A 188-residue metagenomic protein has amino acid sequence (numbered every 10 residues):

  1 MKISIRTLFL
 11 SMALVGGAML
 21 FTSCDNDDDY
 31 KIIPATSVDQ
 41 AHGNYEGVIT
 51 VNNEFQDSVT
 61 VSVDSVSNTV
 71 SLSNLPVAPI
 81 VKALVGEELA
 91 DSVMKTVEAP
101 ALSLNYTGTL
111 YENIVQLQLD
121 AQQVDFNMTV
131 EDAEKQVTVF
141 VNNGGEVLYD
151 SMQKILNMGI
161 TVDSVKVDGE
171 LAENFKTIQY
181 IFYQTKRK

Functional and structural regions predicted by a protein language model:
M1-L8, G16-N44, K188: Bacterial Sec-dependent N-terminal signal peptides
I33-K188: First exposed extracellular module after export/assembly in secreted or surface-exposed proteins
